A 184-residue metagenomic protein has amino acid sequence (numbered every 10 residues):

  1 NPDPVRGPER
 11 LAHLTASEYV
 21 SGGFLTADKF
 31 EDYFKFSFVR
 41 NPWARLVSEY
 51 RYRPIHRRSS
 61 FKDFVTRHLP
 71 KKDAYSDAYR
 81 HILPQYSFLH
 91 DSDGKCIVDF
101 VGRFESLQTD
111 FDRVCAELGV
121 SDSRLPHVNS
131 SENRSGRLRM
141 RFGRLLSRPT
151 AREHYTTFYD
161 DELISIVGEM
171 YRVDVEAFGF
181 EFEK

Functional and structural regions predicted by a protein language model:
N1-K184: Membrane-interface amphipathic segments in extracytoplasmic regions
